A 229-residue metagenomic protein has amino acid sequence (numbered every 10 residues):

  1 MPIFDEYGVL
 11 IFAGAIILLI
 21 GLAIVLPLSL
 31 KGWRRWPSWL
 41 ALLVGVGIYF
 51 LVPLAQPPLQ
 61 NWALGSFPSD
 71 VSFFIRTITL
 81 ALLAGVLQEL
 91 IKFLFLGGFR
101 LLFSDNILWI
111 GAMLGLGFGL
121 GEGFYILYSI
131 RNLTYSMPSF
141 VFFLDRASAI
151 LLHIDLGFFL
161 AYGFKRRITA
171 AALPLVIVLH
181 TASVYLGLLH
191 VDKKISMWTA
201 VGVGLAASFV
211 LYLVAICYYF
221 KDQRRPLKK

Functional and structural regions predicted by a protein language model:
M1-K229: Hydrophobic alpha-helical segments at protein termini of multi-pass membrane proteins
